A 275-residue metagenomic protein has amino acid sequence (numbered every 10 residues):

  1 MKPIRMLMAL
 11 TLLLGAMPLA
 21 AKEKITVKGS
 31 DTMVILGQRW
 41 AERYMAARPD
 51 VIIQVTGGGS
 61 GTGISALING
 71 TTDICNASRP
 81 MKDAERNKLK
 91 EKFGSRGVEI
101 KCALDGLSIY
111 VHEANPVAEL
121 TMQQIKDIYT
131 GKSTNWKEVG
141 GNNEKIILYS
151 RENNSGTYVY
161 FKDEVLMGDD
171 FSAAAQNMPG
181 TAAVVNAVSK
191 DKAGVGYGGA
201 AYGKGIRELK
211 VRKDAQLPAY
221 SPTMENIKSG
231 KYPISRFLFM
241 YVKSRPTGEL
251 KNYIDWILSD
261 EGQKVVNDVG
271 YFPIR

Functional and structural regions predicted by a protein language model:
M1-M8: Bacterial N-terminal signal peptides that target proteins for export
R5, M17-A21: Sec/Tat signal peptide C-region and signal peptidase I cleavage site
M8, L12-A16: Hydrophobic core
A21-R275: Exported/periplasmic ABC-transporter solute-binding proteins
